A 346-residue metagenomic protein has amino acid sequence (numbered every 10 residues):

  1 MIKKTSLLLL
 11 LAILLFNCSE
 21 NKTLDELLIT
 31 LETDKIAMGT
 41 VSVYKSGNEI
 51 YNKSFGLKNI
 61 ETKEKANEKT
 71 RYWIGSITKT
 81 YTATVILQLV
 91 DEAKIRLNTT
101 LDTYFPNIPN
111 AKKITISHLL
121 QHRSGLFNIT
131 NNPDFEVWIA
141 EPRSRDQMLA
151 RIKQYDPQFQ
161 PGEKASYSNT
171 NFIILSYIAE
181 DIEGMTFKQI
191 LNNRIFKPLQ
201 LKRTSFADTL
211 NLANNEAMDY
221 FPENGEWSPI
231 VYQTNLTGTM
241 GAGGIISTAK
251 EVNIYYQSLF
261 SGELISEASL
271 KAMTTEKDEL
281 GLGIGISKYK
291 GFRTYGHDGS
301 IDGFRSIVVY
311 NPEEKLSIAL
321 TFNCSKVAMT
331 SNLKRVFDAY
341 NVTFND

Functional and structural regions predicted by a protein language model:
M1-L24: Bacterial Sec-dependent N-terminal signal peptides
C18-S54, E180-E183, Q189-N193, K197 (+1 more regions): Catalytic loop of the DD-peptidase/beta-lactamase superfamily, centered on the K-T-G motif and neighboring
V41, G47, R71-N98, F172-E180 (+2 more regions): Active-site SXXK
I50, E61, L87-P106, I182-L210 (+1 more regions): Short, well-structured active-site flanking segments
I50, P109-T115, G125-N131, P198-D208 (+1 more regions): Secretory-pathway/luminal and periplasmic proteins that interact with or process carbohydrate-rich
L57-Y167, M185, N224-E226: Active-site-proximal loop and beta-strand segments within enzyme catalytic domains
D134-L212, T239-N253: Catalytic-site signature segments of enzymes, centered on catalytic residues
L210-S228: Mobile, glycine-enriched helix-loop/loop "lid" segments at the mouths of ligand-binding/catalytic clefts that gate
